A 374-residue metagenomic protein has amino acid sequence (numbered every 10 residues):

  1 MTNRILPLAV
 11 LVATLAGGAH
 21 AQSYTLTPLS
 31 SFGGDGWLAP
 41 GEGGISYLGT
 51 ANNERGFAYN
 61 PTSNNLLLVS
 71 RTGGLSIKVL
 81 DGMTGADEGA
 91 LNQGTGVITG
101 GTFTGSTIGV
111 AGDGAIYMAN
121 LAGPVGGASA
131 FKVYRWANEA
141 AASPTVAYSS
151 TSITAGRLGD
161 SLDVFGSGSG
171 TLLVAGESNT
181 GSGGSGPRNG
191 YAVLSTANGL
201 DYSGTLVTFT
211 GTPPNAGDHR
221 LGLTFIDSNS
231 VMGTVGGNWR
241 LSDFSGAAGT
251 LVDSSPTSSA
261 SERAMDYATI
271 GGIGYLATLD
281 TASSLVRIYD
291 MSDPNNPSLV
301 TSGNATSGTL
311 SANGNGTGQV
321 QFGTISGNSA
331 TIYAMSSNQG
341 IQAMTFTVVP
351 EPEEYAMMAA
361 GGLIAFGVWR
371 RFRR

Functional and structural regions predicted by a protein language model:
S23-G43, D87-G96, A142-T154, L200-T212 (+2 more regions): Beta-propeller fold detector
G41-A58, V97-G109, I153-G166, G176 (+3 more regions): Signature of short aromatic-glycine-proline-rich micro-motifs recurring in repeat-based ectodomains
Y59-S63, V110-D113, G166-S169, F225-S228 (+2 more regions): Residue-level detector of Asp-centered blade-edge/turn motifs that repeat once per structural unit in beta-propeller
T72-S76, A122-G127, S178-S185, N238-W239 (+2 more regions): Short glycine/acidic-enriched loop and turn motifs that connect beta-strands
D81, G85-D113: Blade-loop segments of beta-propeller domains
S254-G303: Loop/turn-rich, solvent-exposed surfaces of beta-rich toroidal or solenoidal domains
S311-V348: Blade-level signature of beta-propeller repeat domains, shared across WD40, Kelch, NHL, RCC1 and BNR/Asp-box propellers
E351-W369: A short, hydrophobic C-terminal helix/tail in secreted or cell-surface proteins
